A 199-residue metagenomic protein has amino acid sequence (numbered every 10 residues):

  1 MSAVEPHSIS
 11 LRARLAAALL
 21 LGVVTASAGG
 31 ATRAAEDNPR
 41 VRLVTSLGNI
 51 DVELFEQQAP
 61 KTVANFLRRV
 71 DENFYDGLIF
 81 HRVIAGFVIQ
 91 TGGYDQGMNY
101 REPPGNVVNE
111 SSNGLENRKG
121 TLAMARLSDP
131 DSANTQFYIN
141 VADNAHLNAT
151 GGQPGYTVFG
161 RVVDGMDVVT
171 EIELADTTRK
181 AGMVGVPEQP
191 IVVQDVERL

Functional and structural regions predicted by a protein language model:
S2-E5, S10, G22-L199: Cyclophilin-like peptidyl-prolyl cis-trans isomerases
L15-L21: Hydrophobic helical h-region of N-terminal Sec-dependent signal peptides in bacterial secretory/periplasmic proteins
